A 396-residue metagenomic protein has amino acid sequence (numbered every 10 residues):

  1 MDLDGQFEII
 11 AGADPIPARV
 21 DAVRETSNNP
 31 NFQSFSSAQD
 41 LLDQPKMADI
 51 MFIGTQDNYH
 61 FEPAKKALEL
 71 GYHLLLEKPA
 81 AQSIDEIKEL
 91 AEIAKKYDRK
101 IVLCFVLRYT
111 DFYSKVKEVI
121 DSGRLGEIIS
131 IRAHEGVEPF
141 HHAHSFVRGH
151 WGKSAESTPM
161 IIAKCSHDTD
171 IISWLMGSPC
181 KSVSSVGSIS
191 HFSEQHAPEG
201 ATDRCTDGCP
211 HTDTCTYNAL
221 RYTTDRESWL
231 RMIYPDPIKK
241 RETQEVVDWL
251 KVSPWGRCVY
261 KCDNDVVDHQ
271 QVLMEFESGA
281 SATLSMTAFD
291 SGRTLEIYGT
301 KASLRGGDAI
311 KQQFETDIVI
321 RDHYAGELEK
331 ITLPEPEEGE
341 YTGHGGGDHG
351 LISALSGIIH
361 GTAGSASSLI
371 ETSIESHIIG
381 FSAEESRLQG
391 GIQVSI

Functional and structural regions predicted by a protein language model:
M1-N29: N-terminal Rossmann-like dinucleotide-binding module
A11, I50, S130: Short, Asp-centered acidic motifs that coordinate Mg2+ and/or phosphate in catalytic or ligand-binding sites
A13, V266-I396: C-terminal helical cap and adjacent loop that interface with cofactors, partners, or active-site loops
S27-I93: Beta-loop-alpha module in the N-terminal Rossmann-like domain of NAD(P)-dependent dehydrogenases, especially those
G71, D98, G123, G279 (+1 more regions): Glycine-centered short loops/turns at secondary-structure junctions
E89-V106, G126-A133: Rossmann-fold dehydrogenase core element
L107-R257, G390: Predominantly a Rossmann-like dinucleotide-binding segment in NAD(P)-dependent oxidoreductases
M160-A163, Y260-N264, T342-H344: Short Gly/Pro-enriched turn/cap motifs at secondary-structure boundaries
